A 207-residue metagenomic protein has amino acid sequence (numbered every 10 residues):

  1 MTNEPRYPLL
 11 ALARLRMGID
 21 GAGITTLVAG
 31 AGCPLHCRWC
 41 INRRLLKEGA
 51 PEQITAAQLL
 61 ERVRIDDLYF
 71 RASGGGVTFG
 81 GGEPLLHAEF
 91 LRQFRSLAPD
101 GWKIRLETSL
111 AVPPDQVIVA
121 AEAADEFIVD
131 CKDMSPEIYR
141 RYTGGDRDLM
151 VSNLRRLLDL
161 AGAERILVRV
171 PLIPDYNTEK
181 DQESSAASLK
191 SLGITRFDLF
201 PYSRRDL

Functional and structural regions predicted by a protein language model:
M1-E48, I65-S73: N-terminal [4Fe-4S]-dependent radical SAM core
P51: Conserved H-D interstitial segment of serine endopeptidase catalytic domains
R64-L68, S73-G76, G80-G81, L85-D206: Conserved AdoMet/S-adenosylmethionine-binding subsite of the radical SAM
